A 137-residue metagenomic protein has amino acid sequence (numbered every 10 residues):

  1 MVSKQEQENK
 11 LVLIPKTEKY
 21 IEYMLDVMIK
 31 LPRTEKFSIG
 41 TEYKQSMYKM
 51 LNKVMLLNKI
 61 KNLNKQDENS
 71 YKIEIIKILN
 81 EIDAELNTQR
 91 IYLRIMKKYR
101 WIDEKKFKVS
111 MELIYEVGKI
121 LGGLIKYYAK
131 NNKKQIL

Functional and structural regions predicted by a protein language model:
M1-L137: Amphipathic alpha-helical assembly/interaction segments
